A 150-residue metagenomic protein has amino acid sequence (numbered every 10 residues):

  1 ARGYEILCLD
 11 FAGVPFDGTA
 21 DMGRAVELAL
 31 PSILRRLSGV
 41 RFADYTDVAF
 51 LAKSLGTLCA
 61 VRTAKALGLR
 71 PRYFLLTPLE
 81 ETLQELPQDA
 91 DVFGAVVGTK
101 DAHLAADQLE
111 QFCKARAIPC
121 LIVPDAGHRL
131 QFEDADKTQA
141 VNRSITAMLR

Functional and structural regions predicted by a protein language model:
A1-Y45: Serine-hydrolase catalytic machinery in alpha/beta-hydrolase-like enzymes
G18, A126-Q139: Catalytic histidine-centered segment of alpha/beta-hydrolase-like enzymes
D47-F50, Y73: Conserved alpha/beta-hydrolase fold motif
L51-A60: Gly/Ala-rich beta-loop-alpha elbow adjacent to hydrolase catalytic centers
G68-E81, G94: A conserved short beta-strand
D89, G94-V97, D101: Short beta-strand/loop motif that positions the catalytic acidic residue of the alpha/beta-hydrolase fold
T99-L104, H128-R129: Acidic catalytic loop of the alpha/beta-hydrolase fold
A102-C113: Short alpha-helix in the alpha/beta-hydrolase fold that links the catalytic acid
